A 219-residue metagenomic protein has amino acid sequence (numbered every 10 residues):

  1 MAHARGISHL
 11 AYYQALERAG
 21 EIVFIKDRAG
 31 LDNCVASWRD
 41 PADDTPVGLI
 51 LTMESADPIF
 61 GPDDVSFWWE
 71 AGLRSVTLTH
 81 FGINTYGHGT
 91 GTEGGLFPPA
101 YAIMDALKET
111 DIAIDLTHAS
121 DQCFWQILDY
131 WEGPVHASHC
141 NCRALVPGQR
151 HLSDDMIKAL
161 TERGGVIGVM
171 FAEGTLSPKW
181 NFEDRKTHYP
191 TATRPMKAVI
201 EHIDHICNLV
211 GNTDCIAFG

Functional and structural regions predicted by a protein language model:
M1-P98, P147-G219: N-terminal hydrophobic targeting/anchoring segments and the immediately downstream early-domain regions of hydrolases
F24-I25, I112-A119: Catalytic beta/alpha-barrel core
V47, M104-A113: Short, surface-exposed connector motifs at secondary-structure boundaries
L73-S75, E109-I112, Y130-H136, E162-V166: Glycine-enriched alpha-helix->loop->beta-strand junction motifs that scaffold or abut catalytic
G82, A119-S120: A generic "binding-loop/recognition-motif" signal
A119, C140-C142, M170-G174: Histidine- and/or cysteine-centered catalytic micro-motif in compact active-site loops
D121, D129, P134-T161: Acidic, glycine-rich loop-and-beta core segments that form the ion-binding/anion-interacting portion of active sites
